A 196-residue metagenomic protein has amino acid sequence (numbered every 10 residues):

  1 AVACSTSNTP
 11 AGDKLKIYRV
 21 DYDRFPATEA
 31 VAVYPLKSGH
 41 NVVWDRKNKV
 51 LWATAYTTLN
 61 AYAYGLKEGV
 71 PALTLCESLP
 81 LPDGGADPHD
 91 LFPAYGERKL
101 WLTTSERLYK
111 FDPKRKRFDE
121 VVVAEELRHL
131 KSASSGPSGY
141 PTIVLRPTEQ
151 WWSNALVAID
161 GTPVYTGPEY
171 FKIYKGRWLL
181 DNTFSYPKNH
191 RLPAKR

Functional and structural regions predicted by a protein language model:
A1-N41: Short N-terminal edge-element motif at the start of the domain
S5-P10, Y56, Y64, T103-S105 (+1 more regions): Short loop/turn segments immediately following the C-termini of beta-strands
D13-K16, N60, Y109-K110: WD40 beta-propeller blade core
R19-F25, A63-A72, D112-V121: Short loop/turn segments immediately following beta-strands, especially the blade-tip and inter-blade linker loops
F25-Y34, T74-D83, F118-V123: A short beta-strand motif characteristic of beta-propeller blades
L36-W44, L81-G96, A124-Y140, G167-R196: Repeated scaffold domains used in trafficking and secretory/extracellular systems, primarily beta-propellers
G84-D160: Loop/turn-rich, solvent-exposed surfaces of beta-rich toroidal or solenoidal domains
